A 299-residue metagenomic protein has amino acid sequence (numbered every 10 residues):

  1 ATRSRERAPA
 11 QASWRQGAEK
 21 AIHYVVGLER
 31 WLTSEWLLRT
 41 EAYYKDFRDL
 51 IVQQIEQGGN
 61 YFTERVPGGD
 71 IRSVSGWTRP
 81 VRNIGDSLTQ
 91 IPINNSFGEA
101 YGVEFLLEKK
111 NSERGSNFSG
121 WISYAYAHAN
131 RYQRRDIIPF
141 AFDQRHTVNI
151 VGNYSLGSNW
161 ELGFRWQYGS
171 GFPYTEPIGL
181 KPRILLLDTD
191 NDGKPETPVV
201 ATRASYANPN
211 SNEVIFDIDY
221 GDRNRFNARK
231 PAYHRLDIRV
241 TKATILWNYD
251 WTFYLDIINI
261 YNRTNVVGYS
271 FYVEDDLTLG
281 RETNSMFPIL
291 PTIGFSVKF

Functional and structural regions predicted by a protein language model:
A1, L37-R39, N117-W121, V151 (+3 more regions): Residue-level detector of the transmembrane beta-barrel scaffold of outer-membrane proteins
A1-R39, Y43-F47, G69-S73, R82-G102 (+2 more regions): Outer-membrane beta-barrel signature, preferentially recognizing the C-terminal barrel domain of Gram-negative
A1-S4, A42, I51-Q57, E64 (+4 more regions): Outer-membrane beta-barrel translocator domains and adjoining extracellular loop/strand segments of Gram-negative
R5-A12, S73-G76, I84-P92, Y132-R135 (+2 more regions): Extracytoplasmic loops and strand-loop junctions of Gram-negative outer membrane beta-barrel proteins
A12-Q16, L28, I91-N95, K110 (+5 more regions): Outer-membrane beta-barrel proteins
Q16, V26-R30, V103-K109, I122 (+5 more regions): Residues on the lipid-exposed face of transmembrane beta-strands in outer-membrane beta-barrel proteins
Y44-D46, G58, F62-P173: Gram-negative outer-membrane beta-barrel transporters
D46-D49, N159, Q167-D217, R229-R235 (+1 more regions): C-terminal beta-signal and adjacent terminal beta-strands/loops of Gram-negative outer-membrane beta-barrel proteins
